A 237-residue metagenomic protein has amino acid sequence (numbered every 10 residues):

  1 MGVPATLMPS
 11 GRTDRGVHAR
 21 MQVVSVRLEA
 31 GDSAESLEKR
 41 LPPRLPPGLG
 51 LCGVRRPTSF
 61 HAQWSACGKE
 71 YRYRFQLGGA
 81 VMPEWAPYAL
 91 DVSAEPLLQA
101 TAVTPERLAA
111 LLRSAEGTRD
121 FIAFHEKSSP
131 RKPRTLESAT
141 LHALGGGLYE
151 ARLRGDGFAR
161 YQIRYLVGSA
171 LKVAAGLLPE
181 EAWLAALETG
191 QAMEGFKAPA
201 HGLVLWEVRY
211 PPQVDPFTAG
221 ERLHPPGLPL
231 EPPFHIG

Functional and structural regions predicted by a protein language model:
M1-G237: Structured-RNA-binding interfaces characteristic of tRNA pseudouridine synthases
